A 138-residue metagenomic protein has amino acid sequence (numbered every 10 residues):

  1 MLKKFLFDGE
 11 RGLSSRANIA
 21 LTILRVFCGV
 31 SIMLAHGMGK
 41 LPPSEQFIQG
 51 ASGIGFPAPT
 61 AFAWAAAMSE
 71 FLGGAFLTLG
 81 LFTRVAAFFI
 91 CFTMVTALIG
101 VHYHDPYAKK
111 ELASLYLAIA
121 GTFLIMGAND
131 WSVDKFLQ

Functional and structural regions predicted by a protein language model:
M1-P42, T60-M68, L72, T78-Q138: Extended, low-polarity transmembrane helix blocks
F47-A58: Perimembrane loop-to-helix junctions flanking transmembrane segments
